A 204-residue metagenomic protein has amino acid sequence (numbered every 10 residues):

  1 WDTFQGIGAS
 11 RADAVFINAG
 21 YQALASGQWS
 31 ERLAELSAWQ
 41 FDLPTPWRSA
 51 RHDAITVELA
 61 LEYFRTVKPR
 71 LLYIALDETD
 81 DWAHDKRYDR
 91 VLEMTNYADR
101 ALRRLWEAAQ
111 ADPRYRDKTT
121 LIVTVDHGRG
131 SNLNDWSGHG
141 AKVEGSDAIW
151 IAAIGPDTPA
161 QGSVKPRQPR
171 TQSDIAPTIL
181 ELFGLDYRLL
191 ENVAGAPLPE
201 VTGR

Functional and structural regions predicted by a protein language model:
W1-Q5, E78-W82, D126-S131, P156-P159: Solvent-exposed loop/turn segments at secondary-structure junctions within structured extracellular/periplasmic domains
W1-T66, G195-E200: Active-site-proximal alpha/beta segments of enzymes that process anionic O-linked groups
Q28, I55-L59, R90-E93, Y97-R104 (+3 more regions): Extracytoplasmic/secreted proteins, especially bacterial periplasmic and envelope-associated proteins
E58-R104: Active-site His/acidic residue clusters
T66-L72, R114-L121, D147-I149, P156: Loop/turn elements at helix/coil->beta-strand transitions in domains of secreted/extracellular proteins
Y97-G138, I179: Metal-dependent active-site segment of extracytoplasmic phospho-/sulfohydrolases and closely related
G140-L185: Substrate-binding rim/cap in mid-to-C-terminal beta-strand-loop elements of soluble/periplasmic
R170, F183-R204: Polar, surface-exposed loop/tail segments that function as active-site lids or cofactor/substrate-recognition elements
